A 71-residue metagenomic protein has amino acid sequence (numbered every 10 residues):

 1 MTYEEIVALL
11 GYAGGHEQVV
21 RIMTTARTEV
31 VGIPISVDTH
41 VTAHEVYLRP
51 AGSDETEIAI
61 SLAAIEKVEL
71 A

Functional and structural regions predicted by a protein language model:
M1-A71: Conserved RNA-binding domains used in RNP assembly and mRNA/RNA metabolism
